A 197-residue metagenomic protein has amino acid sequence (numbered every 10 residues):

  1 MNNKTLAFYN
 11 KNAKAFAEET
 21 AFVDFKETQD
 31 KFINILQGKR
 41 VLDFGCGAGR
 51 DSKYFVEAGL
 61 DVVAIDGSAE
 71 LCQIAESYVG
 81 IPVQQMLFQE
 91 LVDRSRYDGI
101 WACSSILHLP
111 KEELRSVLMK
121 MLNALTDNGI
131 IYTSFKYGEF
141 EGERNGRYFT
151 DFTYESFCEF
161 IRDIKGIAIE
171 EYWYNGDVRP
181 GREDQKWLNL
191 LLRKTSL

Functional and structural regions predicted by a protein language model:
M1-V92, E112-S116, K120, I130-L197: Class I (Rossmann-like) S-adenosyl-L-methionine-dependent methyltransferase catalytic domain, capturing the SAM-binding
D98: Conserved acidic residues
W101-A102: A conserved beta-strand element that flanks and buttresses the S-adenosyl-L-methionine
S105: Hydrophobic adenine-recognition pocket in adenosine-nucleotide-binding enzymes
P110, L125-T126: Helix-to-beta-strand junctions that scaffold the AdoMet/dcAdoMet cofactor pocket in Class I SAM-dependent enzymes
